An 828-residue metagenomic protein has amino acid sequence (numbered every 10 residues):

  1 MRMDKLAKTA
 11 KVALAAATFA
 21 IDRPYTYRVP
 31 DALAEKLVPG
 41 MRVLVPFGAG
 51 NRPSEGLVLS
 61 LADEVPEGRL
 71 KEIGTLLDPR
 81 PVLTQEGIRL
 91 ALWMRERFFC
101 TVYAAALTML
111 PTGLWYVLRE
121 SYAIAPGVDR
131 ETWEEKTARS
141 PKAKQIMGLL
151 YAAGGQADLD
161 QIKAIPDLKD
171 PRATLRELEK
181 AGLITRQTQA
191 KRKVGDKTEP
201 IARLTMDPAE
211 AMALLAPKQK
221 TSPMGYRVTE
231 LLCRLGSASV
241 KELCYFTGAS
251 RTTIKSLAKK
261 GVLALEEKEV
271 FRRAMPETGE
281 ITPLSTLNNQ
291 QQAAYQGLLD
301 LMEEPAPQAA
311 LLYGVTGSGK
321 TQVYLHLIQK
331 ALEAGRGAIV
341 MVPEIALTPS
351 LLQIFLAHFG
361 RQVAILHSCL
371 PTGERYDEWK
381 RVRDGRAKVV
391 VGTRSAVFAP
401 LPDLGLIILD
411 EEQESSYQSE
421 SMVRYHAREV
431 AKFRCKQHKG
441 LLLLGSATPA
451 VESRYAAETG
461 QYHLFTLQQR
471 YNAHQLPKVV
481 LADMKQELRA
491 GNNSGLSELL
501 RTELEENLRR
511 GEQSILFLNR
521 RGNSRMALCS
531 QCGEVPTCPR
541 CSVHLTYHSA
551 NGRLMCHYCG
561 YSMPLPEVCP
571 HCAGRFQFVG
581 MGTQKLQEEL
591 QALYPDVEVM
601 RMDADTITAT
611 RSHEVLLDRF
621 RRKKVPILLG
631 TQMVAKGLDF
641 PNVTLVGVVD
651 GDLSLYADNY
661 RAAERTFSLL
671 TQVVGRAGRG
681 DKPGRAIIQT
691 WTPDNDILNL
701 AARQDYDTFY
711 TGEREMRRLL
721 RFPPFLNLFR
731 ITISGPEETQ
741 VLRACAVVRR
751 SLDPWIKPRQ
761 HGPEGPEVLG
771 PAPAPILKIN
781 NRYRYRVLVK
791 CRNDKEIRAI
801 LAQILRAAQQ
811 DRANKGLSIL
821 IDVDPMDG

Functional and structural regions predicted by a protein language model:
M1-S446, E458-H474, L788, K795-G828: Accessory, non-ATPase domains that flank or precede helicase/AAA+ motor cores in DNA-metabolism machines
T18, Y594-V597, L752-E767, D811-G816: Short secondary-structure junctions
F99-T108, T185-Q189, E303, I515 (+5 more regions): Active-site phosphate-binding and catalytic loops of NTP-dependent enzymes
Y151, D167, L356, E505 (+4 more regions): A general structural signal for alpha-helical elements within enzymatic catalytic domains
T278-N288, Q292-A293, L299, P305-T732 (+4 more regions): Inter-lobe coupling/hinge segments of SF2-like helicase ATPases
T739-P754: Extracytoplasmic/periplasmic
P754-W755, P763-Y783, L805, I819-D827: A carboxyl-terminal module marker
